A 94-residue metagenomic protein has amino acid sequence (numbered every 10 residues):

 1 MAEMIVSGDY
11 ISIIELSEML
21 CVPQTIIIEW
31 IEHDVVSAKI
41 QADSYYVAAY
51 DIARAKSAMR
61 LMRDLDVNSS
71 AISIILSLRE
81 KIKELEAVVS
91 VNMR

Functional and structural regions predicted by a protein language model:
A2-D9, I13-I14, E18, I28 (+2 more regions): Arg/Lys-rich, alpha-helical DNA-contact motif
